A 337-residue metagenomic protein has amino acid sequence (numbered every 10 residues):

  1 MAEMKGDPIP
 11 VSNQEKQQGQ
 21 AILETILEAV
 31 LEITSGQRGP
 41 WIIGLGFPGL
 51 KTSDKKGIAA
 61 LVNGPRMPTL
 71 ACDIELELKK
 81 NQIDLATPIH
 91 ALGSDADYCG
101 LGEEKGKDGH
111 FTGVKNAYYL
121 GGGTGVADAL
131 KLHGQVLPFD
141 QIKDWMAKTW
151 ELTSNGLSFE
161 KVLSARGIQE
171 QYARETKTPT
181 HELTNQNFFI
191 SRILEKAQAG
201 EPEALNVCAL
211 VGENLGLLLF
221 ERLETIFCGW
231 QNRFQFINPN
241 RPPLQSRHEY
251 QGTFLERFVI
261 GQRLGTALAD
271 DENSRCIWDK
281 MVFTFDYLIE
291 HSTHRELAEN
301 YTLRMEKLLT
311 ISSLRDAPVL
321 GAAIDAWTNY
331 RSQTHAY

Functional and structural regions predicted by a protein language model:
M1-G19, F188-A197, E203, P242-L255 (+3 more regions): Extended charged low-complexity segments that act as oligomerization/scaffolding linkers
M1-Q18, D73, E77-K80, D84 (+7 more regions): Glycine/GP-enriched mid-protein hinge/lid loop-to-helix segment characteristic of carbohydrate kinases
A2-L31, G36-N116, I142, A269-L297: Glycine-rich phosphate-binding loop and adjoining helix at the ATP-binding site of ATP-dependent phosphoryl-transfer
T25-I33, A209-F254, D325: Phosphate/ATP-binding catalytic cores across multiple sugar-kinase/actin-like superfamilies, primarily ASKHA
S35-W41, Q82-T87, F111-G113, E182-Q186 (+3 more regions): Short helix-terminating capping/connector loops at secondary-structure junctions
L45, L215, F258-I260: Buried hydrophobic side chains on well-structured beta-strands
G49-K51, V62, L205, F227-S292: Glycine-rich phosphate-binding loops at beta-strand->alpha-helix junctions
A96, T124, L264: Active-site metal-binding loops of divalent metal-dependent hydrolases
